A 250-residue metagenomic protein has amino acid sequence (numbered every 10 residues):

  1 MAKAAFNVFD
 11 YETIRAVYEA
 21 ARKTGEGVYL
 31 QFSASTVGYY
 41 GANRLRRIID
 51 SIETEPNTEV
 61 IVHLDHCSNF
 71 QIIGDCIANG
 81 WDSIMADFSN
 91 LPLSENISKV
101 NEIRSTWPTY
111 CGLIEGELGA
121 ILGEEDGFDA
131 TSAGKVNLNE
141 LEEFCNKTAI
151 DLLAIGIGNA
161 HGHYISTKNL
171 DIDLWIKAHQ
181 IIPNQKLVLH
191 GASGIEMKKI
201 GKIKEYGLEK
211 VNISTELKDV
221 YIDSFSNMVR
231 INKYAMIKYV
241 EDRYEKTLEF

Functional and structural regions predicted by a protein language model:
M1-A4, Y234: Generic N-terminal amphipathic, Lys/Arg-enriched alpha-helix
N7, V211, T215, I237 (+1 more regions): Hydrophobic alpha-helical scaffolding
F9-S35, N43-E59, C67-P183, M197-G201 (+4 more regions): Alpha/beta enzyme core
Y40: Metal-cofactor-binding active-site regions of metalloenzymes
L189-G191: Thr-Gly-centered strand-to-loop micro-motif
M228-F250: Extended, intrinsically disordered, low-complexity segments
